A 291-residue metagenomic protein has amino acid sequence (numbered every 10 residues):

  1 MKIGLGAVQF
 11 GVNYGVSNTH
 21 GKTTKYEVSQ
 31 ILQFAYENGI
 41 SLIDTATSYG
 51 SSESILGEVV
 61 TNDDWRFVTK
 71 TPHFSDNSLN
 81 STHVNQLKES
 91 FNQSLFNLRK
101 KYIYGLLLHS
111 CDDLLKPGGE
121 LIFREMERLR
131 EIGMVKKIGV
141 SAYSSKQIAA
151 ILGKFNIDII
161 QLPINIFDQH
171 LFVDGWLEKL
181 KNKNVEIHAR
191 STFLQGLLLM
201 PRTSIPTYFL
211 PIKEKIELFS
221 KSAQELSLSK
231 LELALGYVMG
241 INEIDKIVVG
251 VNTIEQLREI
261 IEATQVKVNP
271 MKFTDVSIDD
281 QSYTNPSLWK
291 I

Functional and structural regions predicted by a protein language model:
M1-R66: N-terminal binding-site loop/beta-alpha segment at the start of enzyme catalytic domains that lines or forms
L5, A35, I43, L56 (+8 more regions): Conserved, mostly hydrophobic/aromatic
V12-Y26, T71-K88, L114-P117: Active-site mouth loops of central-metabolism enzymes
H20-A35, T82-R99, Y143-A150: Short, acidic/polar
S54-K70, R124-G133: Alpha-helix-loop-beta-strand connector modules within alpha/beta enzyme cores
G57-R66, L95-K101, I151-F155, E178-N182: Acidic (Asp/Glu)-rich catalytic clusters
L95-L114: Active-site groove signature of glycoside hydrolases
C111-Y283, L288-I291: Beta/alpha (TIM)-barrel catalytic core signal, keyed to glycine-rich beta->alpha loops juxtaposed to Asp/Glu that bind
